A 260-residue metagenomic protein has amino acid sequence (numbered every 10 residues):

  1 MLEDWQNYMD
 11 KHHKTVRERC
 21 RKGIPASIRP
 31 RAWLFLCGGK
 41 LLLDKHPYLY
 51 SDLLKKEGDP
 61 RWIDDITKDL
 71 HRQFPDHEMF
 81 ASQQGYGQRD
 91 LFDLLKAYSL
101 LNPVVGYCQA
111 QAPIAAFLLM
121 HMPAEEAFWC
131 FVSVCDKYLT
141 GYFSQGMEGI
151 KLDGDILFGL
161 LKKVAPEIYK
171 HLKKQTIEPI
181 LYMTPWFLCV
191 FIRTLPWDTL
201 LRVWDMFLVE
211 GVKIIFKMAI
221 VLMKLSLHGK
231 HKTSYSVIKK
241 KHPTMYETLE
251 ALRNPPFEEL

Functional and structural regions predicted by a protein language model:
M1-L260: Eukaryotic endosomal/vacuolar membrane-trafficking regulators centered on PX-domain-mediated PI3P pathways
